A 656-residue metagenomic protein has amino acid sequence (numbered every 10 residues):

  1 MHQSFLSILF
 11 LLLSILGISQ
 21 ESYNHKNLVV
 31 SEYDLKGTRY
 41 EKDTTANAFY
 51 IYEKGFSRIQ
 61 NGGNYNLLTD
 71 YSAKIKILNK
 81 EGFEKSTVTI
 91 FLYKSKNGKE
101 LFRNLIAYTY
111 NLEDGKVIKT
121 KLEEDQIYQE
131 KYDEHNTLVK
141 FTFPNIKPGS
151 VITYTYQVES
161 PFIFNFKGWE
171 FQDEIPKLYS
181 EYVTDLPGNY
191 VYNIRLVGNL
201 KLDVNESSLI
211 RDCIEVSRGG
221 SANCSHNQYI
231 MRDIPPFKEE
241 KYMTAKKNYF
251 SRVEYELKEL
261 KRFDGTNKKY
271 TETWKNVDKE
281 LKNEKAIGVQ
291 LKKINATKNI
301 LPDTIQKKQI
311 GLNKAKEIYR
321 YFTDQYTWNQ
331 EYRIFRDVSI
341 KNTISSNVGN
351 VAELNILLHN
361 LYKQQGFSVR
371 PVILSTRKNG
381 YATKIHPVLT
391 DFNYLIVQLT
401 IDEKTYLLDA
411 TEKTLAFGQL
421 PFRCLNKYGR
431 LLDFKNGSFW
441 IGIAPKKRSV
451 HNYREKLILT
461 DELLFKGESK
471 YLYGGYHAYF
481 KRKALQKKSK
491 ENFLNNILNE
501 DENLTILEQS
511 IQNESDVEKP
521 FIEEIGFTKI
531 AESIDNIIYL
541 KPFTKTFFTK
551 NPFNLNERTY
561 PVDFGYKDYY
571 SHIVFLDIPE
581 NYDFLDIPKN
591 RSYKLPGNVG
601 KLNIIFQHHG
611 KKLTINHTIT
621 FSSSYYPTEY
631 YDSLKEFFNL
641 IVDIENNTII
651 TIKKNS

Functional and structural regions predicted by a protein language model:
M1-H25, S656: Bacterial Sec-dependent N-terminal signal peptides
Q20-T273, K279, I356, V369-F521 (+3 more regions): Beta-strand-rich, non-transmembrane domain signature
K85-T89, L196-G198, V289-A296, E317 (+5 more regions): Short coil/turn segments at secondary-structure boundaries
E124-Q129, V158, V289-A296, T327-D337 (+2 more regions): Active-site-adjacent bridging/hinge elements
H135, P302-T400: Active-site neighborhood of thiol-dependent amide/isopeptide-bond enzymes
T155-V158, D185, N276-Q290, I300 (+10 more regions): Generic, well-ordered alpha-helical scaffold segments in large soluble proteins
K241-N329, R336-D337: Acidic low-complexity segments
N495-S656: A carboxyl-terminal module marker
